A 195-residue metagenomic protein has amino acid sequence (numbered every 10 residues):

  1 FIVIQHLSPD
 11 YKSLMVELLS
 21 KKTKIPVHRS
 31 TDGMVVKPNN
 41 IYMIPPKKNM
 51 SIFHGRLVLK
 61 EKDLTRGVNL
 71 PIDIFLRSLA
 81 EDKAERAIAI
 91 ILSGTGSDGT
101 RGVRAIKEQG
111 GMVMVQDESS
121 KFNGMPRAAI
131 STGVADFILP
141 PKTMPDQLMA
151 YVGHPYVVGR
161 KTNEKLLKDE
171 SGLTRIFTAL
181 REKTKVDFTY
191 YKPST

Functional and structural regions predicted by a protein language model:
F1-T195: Conserved acid/base catalytic micro-environments in cytosolic active-site loops
